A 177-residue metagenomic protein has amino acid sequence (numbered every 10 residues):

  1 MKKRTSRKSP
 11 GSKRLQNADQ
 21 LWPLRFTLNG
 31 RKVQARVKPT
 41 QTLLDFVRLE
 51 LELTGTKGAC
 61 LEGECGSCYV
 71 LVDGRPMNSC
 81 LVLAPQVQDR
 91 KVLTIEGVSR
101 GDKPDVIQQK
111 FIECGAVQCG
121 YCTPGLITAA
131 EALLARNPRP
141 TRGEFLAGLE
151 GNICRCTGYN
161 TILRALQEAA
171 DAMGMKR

Functional and structural regions predicted by a protein language model:
M1-R177: Signature of N-terminal electron-transfer/Fe-S-associated modules in redox systems
